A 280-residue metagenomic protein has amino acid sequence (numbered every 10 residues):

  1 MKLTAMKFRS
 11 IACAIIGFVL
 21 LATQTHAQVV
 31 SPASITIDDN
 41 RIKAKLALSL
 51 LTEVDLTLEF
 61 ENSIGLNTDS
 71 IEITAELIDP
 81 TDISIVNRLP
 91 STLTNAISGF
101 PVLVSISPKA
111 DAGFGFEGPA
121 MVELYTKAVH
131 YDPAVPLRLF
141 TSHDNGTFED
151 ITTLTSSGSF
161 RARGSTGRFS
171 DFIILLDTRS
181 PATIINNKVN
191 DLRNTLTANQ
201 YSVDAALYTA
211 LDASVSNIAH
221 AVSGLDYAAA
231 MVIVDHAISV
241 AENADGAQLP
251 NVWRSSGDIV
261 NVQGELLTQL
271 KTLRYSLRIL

Functional and structural regions predicted by a protein language model:
K2-A12: Bacterial N-terminal signal peptides that target proteins for export
A14-I15, T25: Cleavable N-terminal signal peptides
L21-A27: Sec/Tat signal peptide C-region and signal peptidase I cleavage site
Q28, I35, D39-R41, I83-L137 (+5 more regions): Proteolytic processing hotspots in large secreted/extracellular or virion-associated proteins and select intracellular
Q28-T52, G113-F114, V129-A206, N261 (+1 more regions): Proteolytic cleavage junctions
K45-R88: Predominantly extracellular/luminal regions of secreted and cell-surface proteins, especially disulfide-bonded
L176-L280: Soluble extracellular-acting proteins and domains
